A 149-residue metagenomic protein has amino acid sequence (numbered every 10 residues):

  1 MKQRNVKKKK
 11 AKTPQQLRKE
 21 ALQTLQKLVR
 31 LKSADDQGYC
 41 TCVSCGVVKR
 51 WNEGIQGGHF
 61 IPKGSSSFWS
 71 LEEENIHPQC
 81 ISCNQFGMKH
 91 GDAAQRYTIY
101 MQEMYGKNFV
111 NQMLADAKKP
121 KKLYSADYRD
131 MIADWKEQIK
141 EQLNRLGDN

Functional and structural regions predicted by a protein language model:
M1-L28, S33, V47-V48, M113-N149: A boundary/linker detector
Q23-Q56, C80: Short cysteine-rich loop/turn motifs with clustered Cys
C40, S66-G87: Short beta-strand-alpha-helix junction that forms the catalytic/metal-binding core of metal-dependent nuclease domains
G46-V47, I61, N84: Cys/His-coordinated zinc-binding microdomains
N52-F60, H90-A94: Short Cys/His-rich "knuckle" micro-motifs
Y97-T98: Juxtamembrane non-transmembrane "cap" segments at the membrane-aqueous interface of multi-pass membrane proteins
Y105-A115: Short, surface-exposed acidic
